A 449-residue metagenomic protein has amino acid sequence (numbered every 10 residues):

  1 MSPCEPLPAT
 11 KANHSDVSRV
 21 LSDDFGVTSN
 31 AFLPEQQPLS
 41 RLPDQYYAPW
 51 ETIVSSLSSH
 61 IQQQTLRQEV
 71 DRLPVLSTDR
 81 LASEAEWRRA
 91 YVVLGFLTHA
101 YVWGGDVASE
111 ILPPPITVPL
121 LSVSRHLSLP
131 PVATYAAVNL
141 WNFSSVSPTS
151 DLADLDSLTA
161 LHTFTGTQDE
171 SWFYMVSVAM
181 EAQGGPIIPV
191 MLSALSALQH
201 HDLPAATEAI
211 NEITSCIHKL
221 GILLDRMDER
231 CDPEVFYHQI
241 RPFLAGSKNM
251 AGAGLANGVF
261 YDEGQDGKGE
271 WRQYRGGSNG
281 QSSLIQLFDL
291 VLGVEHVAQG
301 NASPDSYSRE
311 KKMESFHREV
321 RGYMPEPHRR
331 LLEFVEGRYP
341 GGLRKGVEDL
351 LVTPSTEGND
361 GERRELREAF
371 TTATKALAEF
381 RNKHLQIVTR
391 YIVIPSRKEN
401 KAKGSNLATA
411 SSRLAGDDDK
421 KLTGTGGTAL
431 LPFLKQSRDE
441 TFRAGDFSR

Functional and structural regions predicted by a protein language model:
M1-R449: Surface-exposed peri-terminal alpha-helical interaction modules
